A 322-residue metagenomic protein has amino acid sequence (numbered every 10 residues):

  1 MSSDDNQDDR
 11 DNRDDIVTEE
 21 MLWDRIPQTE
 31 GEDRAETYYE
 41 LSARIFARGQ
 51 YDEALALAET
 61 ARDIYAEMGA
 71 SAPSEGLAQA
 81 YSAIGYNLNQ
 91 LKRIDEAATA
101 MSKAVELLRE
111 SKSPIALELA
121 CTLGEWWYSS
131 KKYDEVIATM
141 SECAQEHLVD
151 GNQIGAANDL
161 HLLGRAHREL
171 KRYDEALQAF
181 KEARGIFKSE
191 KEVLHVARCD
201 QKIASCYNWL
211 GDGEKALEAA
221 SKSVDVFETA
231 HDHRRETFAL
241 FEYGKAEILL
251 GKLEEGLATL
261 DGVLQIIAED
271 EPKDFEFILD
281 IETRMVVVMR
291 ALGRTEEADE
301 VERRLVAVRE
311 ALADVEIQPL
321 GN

Functional and structural regions predicted by a protein language model:
M1-V17, M21, Q265-N322: C-terminal non-catalytic interaction modules
W23-D24, R62-G69, K103-L107, E142-G151 (+4 more regions): Amphipathic alpha-helical segments of tetratricopeptide repeats
I26-T29, I45, Y65, L88 (+11 more regions): Eukaryotic all-alpha helical interaction scaffolds
E32, A72-E75, P114, I154 (+3 more regions): Residue signature of alpha-solenoid helical repeat architecture, marking inter-repeat boundaries and helix-start
E36, E75-Q79, E118, N158 (+5 more regions): Residue register of alpha-helical TPR repeats
